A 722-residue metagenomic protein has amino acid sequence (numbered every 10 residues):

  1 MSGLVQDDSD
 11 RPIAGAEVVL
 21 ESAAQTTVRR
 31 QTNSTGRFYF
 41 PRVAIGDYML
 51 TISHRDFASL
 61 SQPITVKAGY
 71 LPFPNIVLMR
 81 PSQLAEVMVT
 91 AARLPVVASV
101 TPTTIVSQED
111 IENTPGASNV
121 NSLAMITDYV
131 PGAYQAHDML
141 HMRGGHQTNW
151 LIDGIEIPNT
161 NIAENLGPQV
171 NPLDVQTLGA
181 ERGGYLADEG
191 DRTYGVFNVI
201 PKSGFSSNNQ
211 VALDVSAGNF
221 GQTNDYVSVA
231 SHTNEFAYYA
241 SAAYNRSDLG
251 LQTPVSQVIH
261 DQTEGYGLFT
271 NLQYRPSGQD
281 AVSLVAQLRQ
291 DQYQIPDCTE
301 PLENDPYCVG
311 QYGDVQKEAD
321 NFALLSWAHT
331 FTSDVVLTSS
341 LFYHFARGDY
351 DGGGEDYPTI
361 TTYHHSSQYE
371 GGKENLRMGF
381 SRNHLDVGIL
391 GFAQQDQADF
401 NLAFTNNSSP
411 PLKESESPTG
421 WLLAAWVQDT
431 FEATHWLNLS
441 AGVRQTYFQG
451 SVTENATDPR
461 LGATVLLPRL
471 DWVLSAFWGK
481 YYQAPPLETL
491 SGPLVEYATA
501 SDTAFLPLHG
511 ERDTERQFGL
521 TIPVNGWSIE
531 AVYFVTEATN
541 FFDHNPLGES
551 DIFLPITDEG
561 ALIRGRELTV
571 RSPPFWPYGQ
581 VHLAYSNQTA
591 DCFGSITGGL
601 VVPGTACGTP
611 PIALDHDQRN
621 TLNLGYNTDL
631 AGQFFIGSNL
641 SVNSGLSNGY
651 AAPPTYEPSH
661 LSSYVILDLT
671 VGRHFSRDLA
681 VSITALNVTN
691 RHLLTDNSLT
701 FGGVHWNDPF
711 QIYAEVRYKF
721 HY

Functional and structural regions predicted by a protein language model:
M1-M88: Periplasm-facing N-terminal accessory domains of Gram-negative outer-membrane beta-barrel systems
D56-A58, P63-F73, E86-T148, I152-L186 (+2 more regions): Periplasmic N-terminal accessory/gating domains of Gram-negative outer-membrane beta-barrel systems
L166, T177-Y185, V196-S231, A240-A242 (+1 more regions): Short strand-turn segments of transmembrane beta-barrel domains in outer membranes, especially the first one or two
A217-R246, S256-Y293, V315-V336, F380-L385: Transmembrane beta-barrel wall of Gram-negative outer-membrane proteins
S247-G250, I259-T263, Q279-T330, F345-S367 (+1 more regions): Flexible loop and strand-edge segments within Gram-negative outer membrane beta-barrel domains
V336-F342, A346-Y350, L466, S475 (+4 more regions): Membrane-embedded beta-barrel scaffold of Gram-negative outer-membrane proteins
E432-L439, Y533-E537, T557-A651, T689: Gram-negative outer-membrane beta-barrel transporters
V642-A651, G672-Y722: C-terminal beta-signal and adjacent terminal beta-strands/loops of Gram-negative outer-membrane beta-barrel proteins
